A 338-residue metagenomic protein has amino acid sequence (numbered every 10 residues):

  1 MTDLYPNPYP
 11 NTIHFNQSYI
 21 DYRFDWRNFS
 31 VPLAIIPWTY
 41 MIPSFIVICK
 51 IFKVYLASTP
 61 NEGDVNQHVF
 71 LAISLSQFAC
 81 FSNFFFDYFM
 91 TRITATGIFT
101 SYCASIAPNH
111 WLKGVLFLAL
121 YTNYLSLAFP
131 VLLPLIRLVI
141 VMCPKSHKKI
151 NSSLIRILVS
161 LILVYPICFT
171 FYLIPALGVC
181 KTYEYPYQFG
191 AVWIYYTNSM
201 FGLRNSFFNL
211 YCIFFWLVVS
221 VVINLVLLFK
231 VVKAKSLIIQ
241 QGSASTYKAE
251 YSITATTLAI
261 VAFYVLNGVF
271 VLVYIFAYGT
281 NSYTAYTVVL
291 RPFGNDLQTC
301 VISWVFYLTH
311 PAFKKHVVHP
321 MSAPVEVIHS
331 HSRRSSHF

Functional and structural regions predicted by a protein language model:
M1-F338: Seven-transmembrane-like multi-pass membrane architecture, highlighting hydrophobic TM helices and the outer-facing
